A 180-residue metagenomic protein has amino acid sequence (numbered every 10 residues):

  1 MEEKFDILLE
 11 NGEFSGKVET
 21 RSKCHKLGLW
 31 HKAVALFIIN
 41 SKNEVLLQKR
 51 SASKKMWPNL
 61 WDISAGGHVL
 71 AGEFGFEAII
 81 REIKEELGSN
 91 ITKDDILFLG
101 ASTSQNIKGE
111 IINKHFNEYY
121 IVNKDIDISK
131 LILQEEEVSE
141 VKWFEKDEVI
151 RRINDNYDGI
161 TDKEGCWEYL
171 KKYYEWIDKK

Functional and structural regions predicted by a protein language model:
M1-A35, I39-K42: Acidic, metal-coordinating catalytic segment for phosphate/diphosphate chemistry, firing primarily on the Nudix
K17, Q48, L99-A101: Residue-level detector of high-confidence beta-strand sites
S22, A71, G100-T103, I107 (+1 more regions): Nudix hydrolase/Nudix homology domain
K23-V34, E44-R81, E85: Conserved Nudix-box catalytic region and its N-terminal flanking loop in Nudix hydrolases and closely related
L36, A65, F98, E118-Y120: A structural signal for short, well-ordered beta-strand segments
E82-N90, Q105, Y119: Mid-sequence acidic-hydrophobic segments that form the walls of catalytic/ligand-binding cavities or oligomerization
N90-G100: A short coil-to-beta-strand element that immediately follows conserved catalytic motifs
